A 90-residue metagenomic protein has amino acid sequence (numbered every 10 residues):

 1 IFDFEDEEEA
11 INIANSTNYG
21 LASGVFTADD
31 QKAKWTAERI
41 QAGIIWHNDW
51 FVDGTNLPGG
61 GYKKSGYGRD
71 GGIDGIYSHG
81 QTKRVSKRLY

Functional and structural regions predicted by a protein language model:
I1-Y90: Conserved C-terminal structural/oligomerization subdomain of aldehyde/semialdehyde dehydrogenase
